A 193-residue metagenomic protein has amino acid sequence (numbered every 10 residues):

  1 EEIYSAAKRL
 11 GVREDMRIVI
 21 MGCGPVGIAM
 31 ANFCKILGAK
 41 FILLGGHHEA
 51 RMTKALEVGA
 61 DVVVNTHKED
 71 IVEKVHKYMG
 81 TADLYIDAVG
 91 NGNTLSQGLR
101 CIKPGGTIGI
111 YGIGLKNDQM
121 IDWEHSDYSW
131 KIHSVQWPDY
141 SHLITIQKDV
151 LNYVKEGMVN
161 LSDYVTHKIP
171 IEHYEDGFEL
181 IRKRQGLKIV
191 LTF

Functional and structural regions predicted by a protein language model:
E1-K68, E73: Mid-domain Rossmann-like dinucleotide-binding core that forms the NAD(H)/NADP(H) cofactor-binding site
G11-V12, M79, C101-K103: A generic alpha-to-beta junction signature in SAM-dependent methyltransferases
V72-E73, N117-T166, E175-D176: C-terminal substrate-binding/catalytic core of Rossmann-like NAD(P)-dependent dehydrogenases/reductases
V72-G80: Conserved amphipathic alpha-helix within the SDR
I86: N-terminal Rossmann-like NAD(P) cofactor-binding module of classical short-chain dehydrogenase/reductase
S96-R100, P104, I146-F193: C-terminal hydrophobic helical "lid"/dimerization subdomain of Rossmann-like NAD(P)H-dependent oxidoreductases
G106-T107, W130: Glycine-centered, small-residue-biased loops immediately flanking beta-strands in adenine/cofactor-binding cores
Y111-G112: Acidic carboxylate diad motif detector
